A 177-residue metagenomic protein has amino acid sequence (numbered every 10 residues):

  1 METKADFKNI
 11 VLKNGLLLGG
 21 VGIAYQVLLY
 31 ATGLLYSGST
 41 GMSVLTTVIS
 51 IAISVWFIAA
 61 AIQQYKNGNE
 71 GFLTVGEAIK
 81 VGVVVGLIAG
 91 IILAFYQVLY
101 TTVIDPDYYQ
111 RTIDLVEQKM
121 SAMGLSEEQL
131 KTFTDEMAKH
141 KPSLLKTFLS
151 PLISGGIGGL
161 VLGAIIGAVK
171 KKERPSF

Functional and structural regions predicted by a protein language model:
M1-A5, K170-F177: Short, charged juxtamembrane terminal tails flanking transmembrane helices
M1-A61: Transmembrane alpha-helical insertion/packing segments
N9, K13-L17, K80-A89: Alpha-helical transmembrane segments of multi-pass membrane proteins
V21-L29, S50-S54, A89-L93, Q97 (+3 more regions): Alpha-helical transmembrane segments of multipass membrane proteins
A60-E77: Membrane-helix interface/capping segments
F95-M123: Functional transmembrane-helix hotspots
K119-P142: Short membrane-interface loop/juxtamembrane segments of multi-pass integral membrane proteins
E136-I157: Individual transmembrane alpha-helix segments
